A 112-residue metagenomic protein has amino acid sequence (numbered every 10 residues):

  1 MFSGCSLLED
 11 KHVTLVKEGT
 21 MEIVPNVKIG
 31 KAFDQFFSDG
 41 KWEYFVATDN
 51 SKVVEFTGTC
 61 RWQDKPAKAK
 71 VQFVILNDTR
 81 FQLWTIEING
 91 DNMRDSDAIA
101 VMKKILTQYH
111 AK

Functional and structural regions predicted by a protein language model:
M1-S3: Sec-dependent bacterial lipoprotein signal peptides
C5-K112: Cystatin/cathelin-like cysteine-protease inhibitor module
